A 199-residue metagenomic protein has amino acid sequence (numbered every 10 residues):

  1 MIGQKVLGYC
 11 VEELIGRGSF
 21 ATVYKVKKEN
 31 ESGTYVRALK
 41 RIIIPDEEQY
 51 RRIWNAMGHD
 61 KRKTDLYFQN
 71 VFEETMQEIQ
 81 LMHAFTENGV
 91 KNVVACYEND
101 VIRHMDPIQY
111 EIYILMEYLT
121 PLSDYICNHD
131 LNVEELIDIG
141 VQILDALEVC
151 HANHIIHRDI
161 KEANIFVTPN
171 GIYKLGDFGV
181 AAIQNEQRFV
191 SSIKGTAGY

Functional and structural regions predicted by a protein language model:
E12-S19, V23: Protein kinase glycine-rich loop
W54-T86: AlphaC helix of the eukaryotic protein kinase fold
A95-Q109: Short beta-strand micro-motifs within the conserved protein kinase catalytic domain, predominantly in the N-lobe
D106-P121: Conserved short submotifs of the Hanks-type protein kinase catalytic core that shape the nucleotide-binding pocket
I139-G140: Activation segment signature within eukaryotic-like protein kinase domains
H151-V167: Catalytic-loop of the protein kinase fold
S191-Y199: Conserved activation segment of eukaryotic-like protein kinases, specifically the C-terminal portion of the activation
